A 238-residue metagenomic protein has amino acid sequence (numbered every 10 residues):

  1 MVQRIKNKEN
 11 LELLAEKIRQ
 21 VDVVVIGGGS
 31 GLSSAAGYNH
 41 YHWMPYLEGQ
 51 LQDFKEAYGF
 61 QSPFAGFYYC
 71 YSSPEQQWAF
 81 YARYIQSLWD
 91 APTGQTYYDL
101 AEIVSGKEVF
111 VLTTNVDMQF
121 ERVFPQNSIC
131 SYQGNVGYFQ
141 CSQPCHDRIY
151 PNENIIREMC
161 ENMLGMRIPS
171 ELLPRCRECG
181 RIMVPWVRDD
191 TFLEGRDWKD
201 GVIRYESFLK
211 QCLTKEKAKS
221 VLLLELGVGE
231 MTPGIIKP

Functional and structural regions predicted by a protein language model:
M1-P238: Conserved catalytic alpha/beta core of Sir2/sirtuin-type deacylases, generalized to analogous enzyme cores that bind
